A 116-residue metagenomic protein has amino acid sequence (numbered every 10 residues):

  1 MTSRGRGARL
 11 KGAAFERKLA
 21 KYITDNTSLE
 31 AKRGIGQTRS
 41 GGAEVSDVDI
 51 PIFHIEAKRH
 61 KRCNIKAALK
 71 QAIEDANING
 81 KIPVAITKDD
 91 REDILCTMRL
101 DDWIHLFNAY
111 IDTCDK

Functional and structural regions predicted by a protein language model:
M1-K116: Catalytic phosphate/metal-binding cores of nucleic-acid and nucleotide-processing enzymes, i.e., regions that mediate
